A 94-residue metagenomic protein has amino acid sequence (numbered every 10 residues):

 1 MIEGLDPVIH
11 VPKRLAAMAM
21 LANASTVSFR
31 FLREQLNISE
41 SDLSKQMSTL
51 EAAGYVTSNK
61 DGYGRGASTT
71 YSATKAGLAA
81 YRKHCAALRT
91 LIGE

Functional and structural regions predicted by a protein language model:
M1-E3, A19-M20, L78-E94: Amphipathic alpha-helical dimerization/coiled-coil segments that flank or bridge DNA-binding/regulatory modules
I2-D42, Y63-S72: N-terminal helix-turn-helix DNA-binding core of bacterial DNA-binding proteins
M47-S48: Short, hydrophobic-biased segments on the C-terminal half of alpha helices that form "recognition helices"
G54: Glycine-centered, phosphate/nucleic-acid-interacting loop/turn motifs that mediate DNA/RNA or nucleotide
S58: Short beta-strand "wing" residues that participate in macromolecule-binding interfaces
A73-G77: Accessory beta->alpha helical hairpin/"wing" motif in late/C-terminal subdomains of nucleic-acid enzymes
